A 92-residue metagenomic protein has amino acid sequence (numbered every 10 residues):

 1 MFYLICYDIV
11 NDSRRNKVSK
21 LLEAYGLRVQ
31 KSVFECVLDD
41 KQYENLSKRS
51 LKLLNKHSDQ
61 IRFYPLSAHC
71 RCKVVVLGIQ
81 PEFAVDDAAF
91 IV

Functional and structural regions predicted by a protein language model:
M1-V29, V33-Q42: Extended, hydrophobic alpha-helical segments
D12, Q30, D39, K48 (+2 more regions): Short linear sequence elements within intrinsically disordered, low-complexity coil regions
K20-E23, S47-K52, V76-G78: Intrinsically disordered, low-complexity boundary segments flanking structured domains
V37-D59: Short, intrinsically disordered low-complexity segments
L53-V92: C-terminal structural segments of small proteins and small subunits
